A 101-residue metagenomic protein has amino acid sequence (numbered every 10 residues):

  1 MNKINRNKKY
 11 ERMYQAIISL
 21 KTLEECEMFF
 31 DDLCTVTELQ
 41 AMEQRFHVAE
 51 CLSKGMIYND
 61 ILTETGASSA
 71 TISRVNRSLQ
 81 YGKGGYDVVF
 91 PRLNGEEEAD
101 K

Functional and structural regions predicted by a protein language model:
M1-I18: General nucleic-acid-binding
K9-M13, F29, T71: A general alpha-helix detector
I17-K21, E27, D100: Active-site anion-handling motifs in enzyme catalytic cores
L20-E24, V36, G55: Residues at alpha-helix boundaries and the short loops/turns that link adjacent helices
E25-Q44: Short, Lys/Arg-enriched anionic-surface-contact patches
M42-M56: Short, amphipathic alpha-helical "recognition" segments used to contact nucleic acids or chromatin
D60-T65, I72: Short alpha-helical "recognition helix" segments of helix-turn-helix
S69-E96: C-terminal structural segments of small proteins and small subunits
